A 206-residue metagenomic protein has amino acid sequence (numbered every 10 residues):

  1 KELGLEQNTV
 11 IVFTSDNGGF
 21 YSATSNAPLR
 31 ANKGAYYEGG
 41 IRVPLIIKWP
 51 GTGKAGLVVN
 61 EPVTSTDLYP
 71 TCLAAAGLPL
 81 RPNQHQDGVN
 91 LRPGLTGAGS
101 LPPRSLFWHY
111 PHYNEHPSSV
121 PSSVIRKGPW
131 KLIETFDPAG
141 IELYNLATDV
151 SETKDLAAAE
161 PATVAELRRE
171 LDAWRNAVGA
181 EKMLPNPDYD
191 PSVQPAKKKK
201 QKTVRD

Functional and structural regions predicted by a protein language model:
K1, L5, L73-L78, T96 (+3 more regions): Sec-exported extracytoplasmic/periplasmic mature domains
K1-T52, T64, Q201-D206: Histidine-centered active-site microenvironments of extracellular/periplasmic hydrolases and transferases
L5-I11, V43, S100-R104, G128-W130 (+1 more regions): Loop/turn elements at helix/coil->beta-strand transitions in domains of secreted/extracellular proteins
Q7-N8, L80-N83, E181-P185: Surface-exposed patches in mature extracellular/periplasmic domains of secreted proteins
N8, P44, P50, Y69-P70 (+2 more regions): Proline-centered helix-kink/hinge sites
G19-T24, A31-Y36, G53-K54, E61 (+3 more regions): C-terminal cap/loop subdomain of S1 sulfatases and analogous C-terminal strand-loop tails that border
G56-V59, D155: Second-shell loop/turn segments in exported
L68, K127, L132, P138-G140 (+1 more regions): Long, internal low-complexity/basic segments
